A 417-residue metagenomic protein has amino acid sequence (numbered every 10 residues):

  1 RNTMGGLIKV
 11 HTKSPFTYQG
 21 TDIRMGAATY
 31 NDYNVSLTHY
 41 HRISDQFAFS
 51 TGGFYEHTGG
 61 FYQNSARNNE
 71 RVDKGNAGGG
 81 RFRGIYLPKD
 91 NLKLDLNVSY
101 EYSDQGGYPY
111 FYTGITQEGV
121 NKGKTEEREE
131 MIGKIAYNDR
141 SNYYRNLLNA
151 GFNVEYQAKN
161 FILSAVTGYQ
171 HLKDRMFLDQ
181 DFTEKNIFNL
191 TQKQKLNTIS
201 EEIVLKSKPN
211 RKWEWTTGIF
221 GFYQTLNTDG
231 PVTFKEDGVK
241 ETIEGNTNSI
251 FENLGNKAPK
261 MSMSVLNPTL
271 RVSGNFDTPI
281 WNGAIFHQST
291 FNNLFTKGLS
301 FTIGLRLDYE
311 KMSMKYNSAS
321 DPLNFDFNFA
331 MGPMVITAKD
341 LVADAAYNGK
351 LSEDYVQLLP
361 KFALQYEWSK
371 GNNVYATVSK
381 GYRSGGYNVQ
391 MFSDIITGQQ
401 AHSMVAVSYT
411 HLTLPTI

Functional and structural regions predicted by a protein language model:
R1-N64, E70-G80, L92, L148 (+2 more regions): Outer-membrane beta-barrel translocator/receptor signature
G6, Q19, Y33-L37, G78-F82 (+5 more regions): Hydrophobic, lipid-facing positions within transmembrane beta-strands of outer-membrane proteins
T12, M25-T29, Y55-G59, Y100-D104 (+5 more regions): Transmembrane beta-strands of outer-membrane beta-barrel pores
T21-I23, F49-T51, L94-L96, L163-A165 (+3 more regions): Transmembrane beta-strands of outer-membrane beta-barrel proteins
A28-N31, V72-N76, M131-K134, N138-N146 (+5 more regions): Short sequence motifs at beta-strands and strand-loop junctions characteristic of Gram-negative outer-membrane
Q63-R71, Y108-I135, D181-F188, T233-S273 (+2 more regions): Solvent-exposed loop segments that connect transmembrane elements
N69, G75-G218, F222-Q224, T228: Outer-membrane beta-barrel domain signature, strongest for Gram-negative TonB-dependent receptors and also present
I85-K89, L205-K208, F220-F222, F276-L412: Structural signature of Gram-negative outer-membrane beta-barrels, strongest in the C-terminal barrel of TonB-dependent
